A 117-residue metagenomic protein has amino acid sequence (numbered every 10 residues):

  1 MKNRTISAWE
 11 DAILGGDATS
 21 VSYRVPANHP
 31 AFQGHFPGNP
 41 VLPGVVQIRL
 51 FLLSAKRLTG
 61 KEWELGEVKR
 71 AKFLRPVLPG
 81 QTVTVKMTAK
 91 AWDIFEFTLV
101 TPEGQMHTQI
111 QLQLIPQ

Functional and structural regions predicted by a protein language model:
K2-L42: Catalytic strand-loop segment that frames the active site of acyl-thioester-processing enzymes
S7-A8, G15-D17, T88-Q117: HotDog/MaoC-like acyl-thioester-processing domains
G15-G16, G34, G38, G44 (+4 more regions): Residue-identity detector for glycine
S22-R24, K72, Q111-Q113: Generic structural detector for well-ordered beta-strands
V25-A27, R75, A91, P116: Non-catalytic surface loops within mature trypsin-like serine protease
L52-K86, K90-A91, E96, Q105: Hydrophobic beta-strand-centered segment that forms part of the acyl-chain substrate-binding groove
